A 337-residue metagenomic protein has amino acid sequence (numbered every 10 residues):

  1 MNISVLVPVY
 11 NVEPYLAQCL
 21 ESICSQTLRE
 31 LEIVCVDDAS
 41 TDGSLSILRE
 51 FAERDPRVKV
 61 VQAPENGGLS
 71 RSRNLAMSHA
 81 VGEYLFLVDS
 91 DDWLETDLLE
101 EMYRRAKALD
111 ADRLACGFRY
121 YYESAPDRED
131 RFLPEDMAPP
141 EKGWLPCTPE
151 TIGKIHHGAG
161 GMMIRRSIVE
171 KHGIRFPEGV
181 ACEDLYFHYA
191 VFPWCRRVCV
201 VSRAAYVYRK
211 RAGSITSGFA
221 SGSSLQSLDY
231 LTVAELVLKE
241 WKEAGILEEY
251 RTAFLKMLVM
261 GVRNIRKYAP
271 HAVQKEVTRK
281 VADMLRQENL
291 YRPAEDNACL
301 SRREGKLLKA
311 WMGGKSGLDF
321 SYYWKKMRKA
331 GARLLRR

Functional and structural regions predicted by a protein language model:
N2-S4, E32, Y186: Cell-envelope/extracellular polymer assembly enzymes that use nucleotide-activated donors
E21-E30: Short, acidic, metal-binding catalytic loop of nucleotide-sugar glycosyltransferases
S22, D37-S46, E65: A conserved acidic beta->alpha catalytic loop
E30-A39, K59-A63, S90: Short beta-strand/loop segment that forms part of the nucleotide-sugar
A63-A80, L87: Glycine-rich, basic loop-to-helix element that forms the pyrophosphate-binding segment of sugar-nucleotide handling
L69, S90-C199, Y206-L225: Donor-binding/catalytic cores of nucleotide-activated saccharide and glycerol-phosphate transferases/polymerases
A204-A212, G218-I246, K267-L290: Catalytic core of nucleotide-sugar-dependent glycosyltransferases
A269-R337: Membrane-interface aromatic/basic loop that binds lipid-linked glycans or pyrophosphate carriers, typified by
